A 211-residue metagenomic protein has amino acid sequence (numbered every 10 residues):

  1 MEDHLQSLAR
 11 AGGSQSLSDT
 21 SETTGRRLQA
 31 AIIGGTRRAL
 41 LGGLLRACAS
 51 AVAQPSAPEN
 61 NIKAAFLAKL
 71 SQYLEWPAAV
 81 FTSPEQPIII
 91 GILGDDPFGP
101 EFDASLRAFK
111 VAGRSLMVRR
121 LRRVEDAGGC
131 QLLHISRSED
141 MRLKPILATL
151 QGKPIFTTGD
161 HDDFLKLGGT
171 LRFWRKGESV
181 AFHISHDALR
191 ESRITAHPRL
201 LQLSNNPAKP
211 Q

Functional and structural regions predicted by a protein language model:
E2-Q211: Short hydrophobic alpha-helices and adjacent helix-cap/hinge residues
